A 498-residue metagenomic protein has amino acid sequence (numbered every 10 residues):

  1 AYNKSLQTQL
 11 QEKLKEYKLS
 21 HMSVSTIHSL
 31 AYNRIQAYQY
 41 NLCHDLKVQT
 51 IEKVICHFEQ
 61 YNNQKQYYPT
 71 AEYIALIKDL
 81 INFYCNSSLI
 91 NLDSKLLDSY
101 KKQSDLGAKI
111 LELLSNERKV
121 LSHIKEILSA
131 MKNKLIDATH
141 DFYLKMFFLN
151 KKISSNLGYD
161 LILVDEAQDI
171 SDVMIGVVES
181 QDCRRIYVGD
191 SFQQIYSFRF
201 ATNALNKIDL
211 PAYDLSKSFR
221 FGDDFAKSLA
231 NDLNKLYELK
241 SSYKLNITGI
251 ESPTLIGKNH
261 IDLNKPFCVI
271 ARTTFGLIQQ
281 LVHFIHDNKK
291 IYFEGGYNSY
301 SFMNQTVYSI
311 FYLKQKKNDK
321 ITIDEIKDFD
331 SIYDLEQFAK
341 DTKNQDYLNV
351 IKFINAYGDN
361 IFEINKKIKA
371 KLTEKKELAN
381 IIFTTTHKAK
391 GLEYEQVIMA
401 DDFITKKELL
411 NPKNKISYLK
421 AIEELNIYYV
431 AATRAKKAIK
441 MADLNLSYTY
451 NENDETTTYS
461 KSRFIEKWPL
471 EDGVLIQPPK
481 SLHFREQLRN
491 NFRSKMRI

Functional and structural regions predicted by a protein language model:
A1-L42, A230, T433: P-loop NTPase Walker
Y2-L6, H28-L30, L157, L161 (+8 more regions): Conserved helicase motor core of SF1/SF2 NTP-dependent helicases
Y17-H21, A37-K53, K65, N156-L157 (+2 more regions): Short, polar/flexible loop-turn hinges at active-site or ligand-entry regions and domain interfaces
L19, D182-R185, A435-K437: A short helix->loop->beta-strand "cap" motif at the edges of active sites that frequently abuts
Q39-S129, N318-Q337: ATP-hydrolysis module of ASCE/P-loop NTPase motor domains, specifically the Walker B Asp-Glu catalytic pair
L113-L163, D169-S180, E363-T373, E377-T386: Conserved helicase/translocase P-loop NTPase motor core
K258-K390: Conserved helicase/translocase motor-coupling segment
K352-T384, K390-Q396, D401-I498: C-terminal accessory regions
